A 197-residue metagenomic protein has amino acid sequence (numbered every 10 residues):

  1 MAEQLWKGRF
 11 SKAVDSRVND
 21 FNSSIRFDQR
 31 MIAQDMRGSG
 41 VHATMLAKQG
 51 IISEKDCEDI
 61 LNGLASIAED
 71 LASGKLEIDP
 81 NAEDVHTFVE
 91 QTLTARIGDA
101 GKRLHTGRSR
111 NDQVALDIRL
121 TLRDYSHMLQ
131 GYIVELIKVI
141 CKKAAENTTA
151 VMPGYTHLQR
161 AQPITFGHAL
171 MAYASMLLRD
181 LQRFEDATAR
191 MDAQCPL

Functional and structural regions predicted by a protein language model:
M1-L197: A helix-coil-helix interface module used to build multimeric assemblies and to scaffold catalytic/cofactor sites
